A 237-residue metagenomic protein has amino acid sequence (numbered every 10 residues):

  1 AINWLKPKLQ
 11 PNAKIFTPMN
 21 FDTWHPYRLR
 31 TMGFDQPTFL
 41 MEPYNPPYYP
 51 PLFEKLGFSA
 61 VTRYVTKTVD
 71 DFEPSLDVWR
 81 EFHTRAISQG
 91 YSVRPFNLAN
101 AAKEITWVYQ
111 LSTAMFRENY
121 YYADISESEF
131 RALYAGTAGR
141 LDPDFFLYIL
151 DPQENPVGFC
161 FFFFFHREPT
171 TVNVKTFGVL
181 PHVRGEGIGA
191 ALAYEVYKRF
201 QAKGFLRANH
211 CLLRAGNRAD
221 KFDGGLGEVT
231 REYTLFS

Functional and structural regions predicted by a protein language model:
A1-N3: Glycine-rich anion/phosphate-binding loops
L5, L9, F200: Hydrophobic pocket-lining residues that define ligand/cofactor binding sites across diverse proteins
L9, A13-H25: Transmembrane-helix bundle segments that line or gate the permeation/cavity pathway in multi-pass membrane proteins
P11-I15, A60, Y120-Y122, G204: Surface-exposed helix-capping loop/turn segments at secondary-structure junctions
K14-F16, S92, R207-N209: Residues at or immediately flanking beta-strands
W24-P74, T137, F145-L147, F159-H182 (+2 more regions): Active-site/acyl-donor-binding loops of N-acyltransferases
P46-Y120: Acyltransferase donor/substrate-recognition loop-hinge adjacent to the catalytic core
P95-V179: A conserved beta-strand-loop-helix scaffold within acyl/acetyltransferase catalytic domains
